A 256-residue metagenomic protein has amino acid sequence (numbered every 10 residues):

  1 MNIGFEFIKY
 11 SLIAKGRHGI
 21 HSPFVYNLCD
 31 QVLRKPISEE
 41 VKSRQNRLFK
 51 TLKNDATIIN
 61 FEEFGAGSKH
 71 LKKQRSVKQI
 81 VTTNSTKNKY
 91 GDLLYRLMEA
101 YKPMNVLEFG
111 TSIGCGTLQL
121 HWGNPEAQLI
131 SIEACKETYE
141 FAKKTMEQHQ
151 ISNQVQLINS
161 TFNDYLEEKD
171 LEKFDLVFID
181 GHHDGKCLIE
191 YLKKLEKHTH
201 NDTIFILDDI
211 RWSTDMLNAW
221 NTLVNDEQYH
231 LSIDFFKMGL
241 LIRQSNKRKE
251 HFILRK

Functional and structural regions predicted by a protein language model:
M1-L176, H183-I204, I210-K256: A short alpha-helical cap/connector motif
